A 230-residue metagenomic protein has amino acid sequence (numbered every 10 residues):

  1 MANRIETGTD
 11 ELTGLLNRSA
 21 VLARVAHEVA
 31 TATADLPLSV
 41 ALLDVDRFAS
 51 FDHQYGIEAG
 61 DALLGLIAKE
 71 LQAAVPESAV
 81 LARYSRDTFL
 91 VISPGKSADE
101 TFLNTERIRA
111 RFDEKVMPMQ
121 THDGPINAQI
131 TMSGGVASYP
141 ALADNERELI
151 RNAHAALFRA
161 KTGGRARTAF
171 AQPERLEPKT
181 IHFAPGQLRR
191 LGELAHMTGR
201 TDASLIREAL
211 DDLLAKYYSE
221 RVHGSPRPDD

Functional and structural regions predicted by a protein language model:
I5-A23, L43-G56, G65: Conserved nucleotide-binding and Mg2+-coordinating catalytic segments in signaling enzymes
T31, A73-S78, A110-P125, R159: Short catalytic/binding micro-motifs of nucleotide second-messenger systems
A59-S78: Active-site-proximal alpha-helical element of nucleotidyl cyclase-like catalytic domains and analogous helices
A68-K69, E100-H122, H154: Alpha-helical scaffold within the catalytic cores of cyclic-nucleotide enzymes
V80-R83: A short pre-motif secondary-structure segment
I92-T101, G124-I126, T131-L149: Catalytic strand-loop-helix junctions within cyclic-nucleotide turnover domains
N152-Q172: Catalytic/regulatory signature loops of cyclic-dinucleotide turnover enzymes and related class III nucleotidyl cyclases
T201-G224: Short, basic amphipathic alpha-helical segments that act as recognition/interaction helices in nucleic-acid-binding
